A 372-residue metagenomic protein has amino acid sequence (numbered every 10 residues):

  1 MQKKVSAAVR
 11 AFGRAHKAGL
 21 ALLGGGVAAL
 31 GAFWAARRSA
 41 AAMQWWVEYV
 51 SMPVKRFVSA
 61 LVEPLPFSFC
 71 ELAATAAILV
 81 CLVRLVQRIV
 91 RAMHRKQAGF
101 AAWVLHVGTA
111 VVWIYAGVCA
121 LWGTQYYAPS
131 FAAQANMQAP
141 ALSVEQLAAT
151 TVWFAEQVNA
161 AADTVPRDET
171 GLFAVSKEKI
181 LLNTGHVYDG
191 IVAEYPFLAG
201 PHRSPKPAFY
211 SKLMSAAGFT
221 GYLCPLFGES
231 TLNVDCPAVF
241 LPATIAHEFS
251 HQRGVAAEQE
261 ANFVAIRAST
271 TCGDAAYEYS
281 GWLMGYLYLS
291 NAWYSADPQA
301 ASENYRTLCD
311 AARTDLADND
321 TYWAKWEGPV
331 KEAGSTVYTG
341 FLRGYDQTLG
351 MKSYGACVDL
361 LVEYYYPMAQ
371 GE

Functional and structural regions predicted by a protein language model:
V5, V9-G13, L85-T109: Cytoplasmic juxtamembrane regions at transmembrane-helix boundaries
V27-V90: Membrane-embedded alpha-helical segments of integral membrane proteins
P66, L241-R267: Active-site recognition of the HExxH zinc-binding catalytic motif
C81-V86, F100-A132: Transmembrane alpha-helices and immediately adjacent membrane-cytoplasm interface residues in multi-pass integral
T124-A193: Membrane-interface segments at or immediately adjacent to transmembrane helices that form the boundary between
L147, A256-A301: Post-HExxH zinc-binding segment in Zn-dependent metallohydrolases
P166-V234, A238: Auxiliary, metal-adjacent structural segments of Zn-dependent hydrolase domains
A311-E372: Pan-zinc metallopeptidase signature
